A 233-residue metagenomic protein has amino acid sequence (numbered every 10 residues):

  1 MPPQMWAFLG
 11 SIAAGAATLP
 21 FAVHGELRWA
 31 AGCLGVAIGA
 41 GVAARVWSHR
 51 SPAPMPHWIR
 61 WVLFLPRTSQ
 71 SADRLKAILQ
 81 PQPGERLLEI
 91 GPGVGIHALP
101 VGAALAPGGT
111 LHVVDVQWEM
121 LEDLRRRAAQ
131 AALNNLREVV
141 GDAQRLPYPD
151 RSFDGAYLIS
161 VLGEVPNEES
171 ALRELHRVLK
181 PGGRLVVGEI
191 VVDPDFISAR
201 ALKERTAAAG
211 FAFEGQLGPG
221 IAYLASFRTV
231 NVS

Functional and structural regions predicted by a protein language model:
M1-G10: Juxtamembrane interface helix immediately N-terminal to a transmembrane segment
Q4, R28-Q82: Class I SAM-dependent transferase core
Q82, Q144-G155: A short acidic, Gly/Pro-enriched loop at the edge of an enzyme's catalytic core that lines a small-molecule cofactor
L88, V94-R145: Class I SAM-dependent methyltransferase SAM/SAH-binding core
G102, E169-R184: A short glycine-rich, Lys/Arg-flanked "PGG" loop and its adjoining helix->strand segment in the class I
D154-P166: A short SAM/SAH-binding and catalytic strip from SAM-dependent methyltransferases
V186-A209: Conserved class I S-adenosyl-L-methionine
G218-S233: Core SAM-dependent methyltransferase catalytic element
